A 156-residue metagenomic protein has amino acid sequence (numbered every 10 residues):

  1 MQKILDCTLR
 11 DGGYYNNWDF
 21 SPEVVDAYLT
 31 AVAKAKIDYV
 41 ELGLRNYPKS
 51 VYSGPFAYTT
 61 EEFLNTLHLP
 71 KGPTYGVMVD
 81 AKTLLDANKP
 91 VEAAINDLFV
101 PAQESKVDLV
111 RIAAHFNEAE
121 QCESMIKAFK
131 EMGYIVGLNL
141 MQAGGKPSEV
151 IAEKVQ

Functional and structural regions predicted by a protein language model:
M1-L67: Conserved N-terminal beta1-alpha1 strand-loop-helix module at the mouth
Y39, L44-V155: Active-site beta->alpha loop and helix N-cap motifs at the rims of alpha/beta catalytic domains
